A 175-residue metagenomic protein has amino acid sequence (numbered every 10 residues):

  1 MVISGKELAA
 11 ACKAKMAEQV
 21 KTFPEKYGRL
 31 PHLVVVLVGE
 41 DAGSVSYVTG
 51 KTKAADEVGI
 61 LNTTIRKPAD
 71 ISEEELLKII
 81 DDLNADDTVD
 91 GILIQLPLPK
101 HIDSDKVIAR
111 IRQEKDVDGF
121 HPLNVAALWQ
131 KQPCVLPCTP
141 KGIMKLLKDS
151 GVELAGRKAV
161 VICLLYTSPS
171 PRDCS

Functional and structural regions predicted by a protein language model:
M1-E25: Positively charged, low-complexity intrinsically disordered leader regions
Q19, V45-V58, S168: Short, solvent-exposed amphipathic alpha-helices that sit in or adjacent to ligand/effector-binding or catalytic
D56-K67: Short beta-strand elements in bilobed, periplasmic/extracellular small-molecule ligand-binding domains
E75-D86: Short, well-structured alpha-helical segments in soluble
L93-A159: Anion-binding alpha/beta catalytic cores of soluble intermediary-metabolism enzymes, centered on
Y166-S175: Single conserved hydrophobic/aromatic residue that forms the stacking wall/gate of nucleotide- or nucleobase-binding
